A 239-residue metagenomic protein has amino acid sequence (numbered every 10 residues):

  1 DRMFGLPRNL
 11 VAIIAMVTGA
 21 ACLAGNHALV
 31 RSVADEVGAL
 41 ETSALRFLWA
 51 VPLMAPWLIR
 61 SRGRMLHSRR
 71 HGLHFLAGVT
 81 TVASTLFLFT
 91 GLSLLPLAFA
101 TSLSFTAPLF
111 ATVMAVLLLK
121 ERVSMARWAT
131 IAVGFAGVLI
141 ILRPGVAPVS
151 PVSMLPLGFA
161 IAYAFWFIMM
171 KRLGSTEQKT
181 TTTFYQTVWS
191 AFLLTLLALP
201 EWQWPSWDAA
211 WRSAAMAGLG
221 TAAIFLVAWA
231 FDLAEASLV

Functional and structural regions predicted by a protein language model:
V11-A12, E36-A83, A162-W166, Y185-E201: Transmembrane alpha-helices of multi-pass small-molecule transport proteins
V11-G19, L58, G63-L88, P151-F159 (+2 more regions): Loop-to-transmembrane-helix transition segments
A20-A24, A28, A55, G78 (+7 more regions): Hydrophobic/small/kink-forming positions within alpha-helical transmembrane segments of polytopic membrane proteins
L23-A24, A28-R31, A39, M54 (+3 more regions): Transmembrane alpha-helical segments that form core, pore/gating elements of small-molecule transporters/exporters
V33, T42, R46, G91 (+5 more regions): Hydrophobic/aromatic residues within transmembrane alpha-helices of multi-pass small-molecule transporters
L45, A100-T106, L173-W189, I224-V239: Helix-helix packing/entry segments at the starts of transmembrane helices
T90, A107-A129, E201: C-terminal transmembrane-helix exit sites in multi-pass transporters
A126-R143, F159: Hydrophobic transmembrane alpha-helices of multi-pass small-molecule transport proteins
